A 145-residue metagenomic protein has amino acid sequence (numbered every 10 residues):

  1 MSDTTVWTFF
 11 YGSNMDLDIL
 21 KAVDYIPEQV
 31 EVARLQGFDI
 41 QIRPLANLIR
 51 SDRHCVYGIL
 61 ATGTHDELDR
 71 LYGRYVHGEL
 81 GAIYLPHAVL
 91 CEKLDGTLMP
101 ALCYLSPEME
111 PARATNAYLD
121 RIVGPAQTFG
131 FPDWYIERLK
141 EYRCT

Functional and structural regions predicted by a protein language model:
S2-T145: Glycine-aromatic micro-motifs
